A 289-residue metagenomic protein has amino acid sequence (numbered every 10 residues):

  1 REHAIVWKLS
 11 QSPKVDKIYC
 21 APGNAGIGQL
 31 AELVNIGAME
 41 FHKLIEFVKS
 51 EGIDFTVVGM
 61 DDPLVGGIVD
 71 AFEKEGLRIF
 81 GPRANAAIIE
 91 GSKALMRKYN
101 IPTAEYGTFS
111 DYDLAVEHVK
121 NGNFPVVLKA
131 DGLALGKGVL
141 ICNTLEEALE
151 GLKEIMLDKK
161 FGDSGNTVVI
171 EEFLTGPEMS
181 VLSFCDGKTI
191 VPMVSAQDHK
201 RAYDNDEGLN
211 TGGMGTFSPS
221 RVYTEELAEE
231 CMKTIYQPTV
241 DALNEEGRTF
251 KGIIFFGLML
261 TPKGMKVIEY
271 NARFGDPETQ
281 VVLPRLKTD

Functional and structural regions predicted by a protein language model:
R1-N85: ATP-binding N-terminal substructure of ATP-dependent carboxylate-amine bond-forming enzymes
C20-A21, V57-V58, I79-P82, E105-T108 (+5 more regions): General beta-strand structural signal in soluble alpha/beta enzymes
L33-E40, G107-D111, C142: Short acidic-hydrophobic, aromatic-tinged amphipathic segments that line or gate anion-handling sites
F80-G138: A conserved helix-loop-beta module that forms one wall/lid of the active-site cleft in ATP-utilizing catalytic domains
G138-Q280: Internal nucleotide-binding/catalytic subdomain
D276, L283-D289: Conserved, structured core segments of small domains
